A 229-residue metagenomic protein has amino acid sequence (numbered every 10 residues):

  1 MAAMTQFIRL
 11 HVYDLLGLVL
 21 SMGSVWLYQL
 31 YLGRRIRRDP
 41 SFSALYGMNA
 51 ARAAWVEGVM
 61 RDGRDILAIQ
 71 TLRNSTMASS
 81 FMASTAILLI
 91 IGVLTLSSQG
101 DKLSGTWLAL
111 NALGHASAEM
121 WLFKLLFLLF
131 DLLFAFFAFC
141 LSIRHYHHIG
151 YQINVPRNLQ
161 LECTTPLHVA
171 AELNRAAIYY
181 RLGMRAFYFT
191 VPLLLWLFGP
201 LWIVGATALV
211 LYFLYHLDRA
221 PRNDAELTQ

Functional and structural regions predicted by a protein language model:
A2-Q6, G58-S75, L173-A176: Cytosolic juxtamembrane amphipathic/interface segments immediately preceding and feeding into a transmembrane helix
A2-T5, I87-L113, W196-V204, V210-Y215: Juxtamembrane "helix exit" motif at the C-terminal ends of alpha-helical transmembrane segments in multi-pass membrane
D14-F42, S80-L94, L125-H147: Hydrophobic alpha-helical membrane-embedded segments
S24-V25, L209-P221: Alpha-helical transmembrane segments and their membrane-interface exit regions
L32-L72: Membrane-interface amphipathic/juxtamembrane segments adjacent to transmembrane helices
D65-L88, N111-A135: Alpha-helical membrane-spanning segments of integral membrane proteins, especially the hydrophobic core of TM bundles
A68-L94, I178-V204: Transmembrane alpha-helical segments and their cytosolic interface motifs in multi-pass membrane proteins
D131-L167, A171-W196: Alpha-helical transmembrane segments of helical membrane proteins, especially in multi-pass transport, channel
